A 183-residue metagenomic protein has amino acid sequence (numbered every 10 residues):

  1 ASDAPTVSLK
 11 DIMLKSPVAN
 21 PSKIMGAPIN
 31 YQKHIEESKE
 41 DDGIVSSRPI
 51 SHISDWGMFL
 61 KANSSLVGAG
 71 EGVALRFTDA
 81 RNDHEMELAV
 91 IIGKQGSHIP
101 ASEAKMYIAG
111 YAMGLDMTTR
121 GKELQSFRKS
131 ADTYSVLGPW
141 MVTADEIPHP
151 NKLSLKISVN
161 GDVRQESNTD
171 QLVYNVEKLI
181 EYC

Functional and structural regions predicted by a protein language model:
A1-R76, V136: Extended, compositionally biased flexible segments
A4-M13, P17, H34, T118-C183: Catalytic-pocket segment enriched in acidic/His residues
M13-S16, S46-P49, V73-N82, L88 (+3 more regions): A generic local secondary-structure boundary/capping motif
W56, H84-M86, D162-V163: Conserved, well-structured core segments that form or line functional sites
N63-S64, G93-S97, M117-T118, A144-E146: Short loop segments at secondary-structure junctions
E87-I91, A112, K156: Residues embedded in well-ordered beta-strands
I92, H98-G114: RNA pseudouridine synthases
